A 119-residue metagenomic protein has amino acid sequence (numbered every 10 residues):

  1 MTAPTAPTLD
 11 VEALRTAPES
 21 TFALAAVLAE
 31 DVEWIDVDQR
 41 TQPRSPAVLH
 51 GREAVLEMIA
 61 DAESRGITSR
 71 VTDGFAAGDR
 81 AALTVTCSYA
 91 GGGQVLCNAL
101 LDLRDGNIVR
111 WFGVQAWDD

Functional and structural regions predicted by a protein language model:
M1-P7, R40-P46, A99: Charged, low-complexity, helix/coiled-coil-prone segments
T2-A3, E57-D119: A beta-strand edge to alpha-helix "cap/lid" segment located at domain peripheries
T2-E33: Short acidic-aromatic low-complexity motifs
P4-T5, I35, Q39, R80-A81: General secondary-structure edge motif
A13, A47-H50, Y89: Residues that cap or flank secondary-structure elements
F22, V27-T72: A solvent-exposed, acidic/Ser-Thr-rich amphipathic alpha-helical stretch
